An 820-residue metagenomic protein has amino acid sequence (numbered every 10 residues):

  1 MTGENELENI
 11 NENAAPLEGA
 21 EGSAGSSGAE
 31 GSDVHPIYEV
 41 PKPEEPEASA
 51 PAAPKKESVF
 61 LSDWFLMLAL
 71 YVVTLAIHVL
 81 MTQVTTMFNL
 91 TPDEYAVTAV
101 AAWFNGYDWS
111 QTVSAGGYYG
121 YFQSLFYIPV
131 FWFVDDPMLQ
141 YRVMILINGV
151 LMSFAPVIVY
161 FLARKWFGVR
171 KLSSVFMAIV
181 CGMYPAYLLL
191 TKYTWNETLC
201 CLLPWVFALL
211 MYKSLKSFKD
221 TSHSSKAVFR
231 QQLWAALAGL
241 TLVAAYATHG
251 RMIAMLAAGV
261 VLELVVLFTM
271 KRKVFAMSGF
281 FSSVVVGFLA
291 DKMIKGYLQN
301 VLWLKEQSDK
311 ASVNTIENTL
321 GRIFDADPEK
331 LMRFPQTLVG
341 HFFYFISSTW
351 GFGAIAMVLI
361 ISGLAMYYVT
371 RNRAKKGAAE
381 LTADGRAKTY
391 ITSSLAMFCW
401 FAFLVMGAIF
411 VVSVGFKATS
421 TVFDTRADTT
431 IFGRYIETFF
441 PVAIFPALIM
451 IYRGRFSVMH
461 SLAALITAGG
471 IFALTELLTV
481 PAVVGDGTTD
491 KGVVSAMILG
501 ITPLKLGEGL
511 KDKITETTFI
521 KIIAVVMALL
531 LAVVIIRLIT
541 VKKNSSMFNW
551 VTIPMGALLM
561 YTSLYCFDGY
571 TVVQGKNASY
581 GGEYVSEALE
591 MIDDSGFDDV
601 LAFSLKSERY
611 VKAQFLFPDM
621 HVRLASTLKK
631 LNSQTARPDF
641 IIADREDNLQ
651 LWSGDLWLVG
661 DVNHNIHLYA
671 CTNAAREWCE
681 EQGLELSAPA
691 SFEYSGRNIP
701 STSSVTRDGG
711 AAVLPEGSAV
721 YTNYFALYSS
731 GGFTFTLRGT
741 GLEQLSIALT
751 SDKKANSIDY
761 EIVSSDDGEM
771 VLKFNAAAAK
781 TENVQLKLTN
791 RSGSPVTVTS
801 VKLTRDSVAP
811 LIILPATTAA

Functional and structural regions predicted by a protein language model:
F60-T91, M183, S282-L298, L404-S413 (+2 more regions): Transmembrane signal-anchor helices characteristic of membrane glycosylation enzymes that use polyprenol
T82-P92, N105-I128, R142-I145, G149-V150: Membrane-proximal lumenal/periplasmic loop motifs of glycosylation machinery
P92, G116, L189-C200, R251: Short acidic/glycine- and proline-prone juxtamembrane loop motifs at membrane-interface regions of multi-pass membrane
L146-G168, V206: Transmembrane-helix motifs of polytopic, lipid-linked glycan transferases
V159-M183, C201-L202, F229: Transmembrane-helix signature of polytopic, membrane-embedded enzymes that assemble or transfer cell-envelope glycans
A178, V228-H249, V260-E263, F281-F288: Membrane-interface alpha helices of multi-pass inner-membrane proteins
L215-S217, T221, A254-V285, M357-L381 (+2 more regions): Perimembrane helix-loop-helix junctions
F268, F275-N372, F401-F416, G470-D486: Membrane-lumen/periplasm interface segments of specific transmembrane helices in polyprenyl phosphate-linked
